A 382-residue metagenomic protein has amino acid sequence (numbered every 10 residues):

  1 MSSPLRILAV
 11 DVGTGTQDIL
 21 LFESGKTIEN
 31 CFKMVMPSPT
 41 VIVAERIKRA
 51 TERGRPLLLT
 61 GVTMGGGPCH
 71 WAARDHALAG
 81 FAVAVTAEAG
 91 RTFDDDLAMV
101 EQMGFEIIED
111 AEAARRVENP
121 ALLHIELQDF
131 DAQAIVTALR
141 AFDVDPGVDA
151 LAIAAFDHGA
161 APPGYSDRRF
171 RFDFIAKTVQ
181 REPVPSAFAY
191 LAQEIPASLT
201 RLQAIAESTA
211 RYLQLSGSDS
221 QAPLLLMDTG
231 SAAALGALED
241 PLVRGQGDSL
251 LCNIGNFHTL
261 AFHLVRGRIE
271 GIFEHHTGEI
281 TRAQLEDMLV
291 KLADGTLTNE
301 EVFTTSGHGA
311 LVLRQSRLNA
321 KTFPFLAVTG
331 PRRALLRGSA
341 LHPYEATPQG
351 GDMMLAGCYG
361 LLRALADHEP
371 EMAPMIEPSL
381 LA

Functional and structural regions predicted by a protein language model:
M1-L8, V12-T14, F22-S249, H275-R282 (+2 more regions): Nucleotide/phosphate-binding catalytic cleft detector across ATP-hydrolyzing and phosphate-transferring enzymes
Q17-L21, T259-H263: Short beta-strand scaffold segments in enzyme catalytic cores
E23-G25, L264-R268: Short acidic-glycine loop/turn motifs at beta-strand connectors
G80, H258, R268-E270, F323: A broad structural signal for short, well-ordered beta-strand segments within beta-sheet-rich domains
L260-H263, E270-E274, T281-R282: Extended hydrophobic-aromatic, low-complexity segments
